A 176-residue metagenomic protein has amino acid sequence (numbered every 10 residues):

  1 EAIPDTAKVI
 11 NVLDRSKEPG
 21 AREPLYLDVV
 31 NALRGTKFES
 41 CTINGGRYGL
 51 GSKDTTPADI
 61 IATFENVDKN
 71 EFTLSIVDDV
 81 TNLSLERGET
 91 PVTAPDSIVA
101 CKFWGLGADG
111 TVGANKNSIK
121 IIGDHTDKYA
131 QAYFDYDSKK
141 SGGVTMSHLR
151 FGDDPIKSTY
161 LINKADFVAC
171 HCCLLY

Functional and structural regions predicted by a protein language model:
E1, S97-K164, V168: Anionic-ligand anchoring segments at beta-strand to alpha-helix junctions in alpha/beta enzyme folds, i.e., glycine
E1-A7: Core nucleotide-handling region used for phosphoryl-transfer chemistry
P4, T56, D79, H171-C172: Alpha-helix initiation/capping motif
V9-A94: Peripheral docking tails and interdomain loops at the edges of cofactor- or intermediate-handling domains
R15-E18, Y48-L50, D79-T81, L106-D109 (+2 more regions): Short, glycine-/Ser/Thr-/acidic-enriched flexible segments
R15-P19, L25, K37-C41, I60 (+3 more regions): Fe-S-dependent hydro-lyases/dehydratases of central metabolism
